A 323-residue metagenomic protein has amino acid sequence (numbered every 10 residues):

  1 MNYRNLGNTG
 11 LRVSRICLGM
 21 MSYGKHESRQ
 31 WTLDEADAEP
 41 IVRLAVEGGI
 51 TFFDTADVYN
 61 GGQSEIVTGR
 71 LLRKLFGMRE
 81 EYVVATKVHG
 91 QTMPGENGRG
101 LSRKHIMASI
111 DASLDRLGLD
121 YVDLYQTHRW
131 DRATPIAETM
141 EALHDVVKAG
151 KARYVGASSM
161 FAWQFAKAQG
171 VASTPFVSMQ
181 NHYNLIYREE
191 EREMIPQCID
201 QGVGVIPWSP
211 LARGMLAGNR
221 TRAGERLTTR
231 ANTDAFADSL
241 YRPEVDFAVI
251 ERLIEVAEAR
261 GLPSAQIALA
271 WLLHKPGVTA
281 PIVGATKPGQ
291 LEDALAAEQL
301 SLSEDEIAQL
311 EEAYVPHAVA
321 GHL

Functional and structural regions predicted by a protein language model:
M1-Y82: N-terminal binding-site loop/beta-alpha segment at the start of enzyme catalytic domains that lines or forms
S14-R15, M78-Y82, T86, D120-L124 (+4 more regions): Short acidic capping loops at alpha-helix termini that bridge into adjacent secondary structure
L18, T55, T86, L124-T127 (+4 more regions): Conserved beta-strand positions
G24-S28, Q91-N97, L216, D293: A short acidic, helix-capping loop that chelates divalent metal ions and anchors anionic groups
T32-A45, G100-L117, F165-A166: Short, acidic/polar
L71-E80, L114-G118, V147, Q169-S173: Acidic (Asp/Glu)-rich catalytic clusters
L114-R132: Active-site groove signature of glycoside hydrolases
D131-E312: Beta/alpha (TIM)-barrel catalytic core signal, keyed to glycine-rich beta->alpha loops juxtaposed to Asp/Glu that bind
